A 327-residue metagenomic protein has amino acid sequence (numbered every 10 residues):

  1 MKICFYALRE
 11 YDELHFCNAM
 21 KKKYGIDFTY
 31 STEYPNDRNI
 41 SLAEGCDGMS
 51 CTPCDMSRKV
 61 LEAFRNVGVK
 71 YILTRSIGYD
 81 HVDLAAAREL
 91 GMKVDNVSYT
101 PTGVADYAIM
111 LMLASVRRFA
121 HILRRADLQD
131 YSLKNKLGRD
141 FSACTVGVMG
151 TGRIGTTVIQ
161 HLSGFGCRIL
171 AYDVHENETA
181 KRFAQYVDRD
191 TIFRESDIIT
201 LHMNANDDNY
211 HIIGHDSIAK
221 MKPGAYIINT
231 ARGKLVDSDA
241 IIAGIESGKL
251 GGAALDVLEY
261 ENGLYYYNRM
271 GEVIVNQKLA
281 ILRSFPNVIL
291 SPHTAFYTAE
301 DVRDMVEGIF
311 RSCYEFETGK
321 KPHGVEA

Functional and structural regions predicted by a protein language model:
M1-C46: N-terminal glycine-/charge-rich "phosphate-binding" loop or analogous flexible N-terminal tail
S41-L42, T191-I192, S217, I281-L282: Structural alpha-helical scaffold elements that stabilize or flank donor/cofactor-binding regions in carbohydrate
L42-G48, V67-K70, R194-I199, K222-A225: Short acidic/histidine-rich motifs immediately flanking catalytic phosphotransfer sites in two-component signaling
C46-L123, N135-G138: Phosphate/diphosphate ligand-binding glycine-rich loop within oxidoreductases
P53-C54, D197, H202-A205, A231-R232 (+1 more regions): Short glycine-/small-residue-rich Rossmann-like dinucleotide-binding loops
M56-V69, D208-I227: Rossmann-fold NAD(P) dinucleotide-binding segment
K136-P223: Rossmann-like dinucleotide/phosphate-binding beta-alpha-beta segment
G224, G233-A327: Rossmann-like dinucleotide-binding domain for NAD(H)/NADP(H)
